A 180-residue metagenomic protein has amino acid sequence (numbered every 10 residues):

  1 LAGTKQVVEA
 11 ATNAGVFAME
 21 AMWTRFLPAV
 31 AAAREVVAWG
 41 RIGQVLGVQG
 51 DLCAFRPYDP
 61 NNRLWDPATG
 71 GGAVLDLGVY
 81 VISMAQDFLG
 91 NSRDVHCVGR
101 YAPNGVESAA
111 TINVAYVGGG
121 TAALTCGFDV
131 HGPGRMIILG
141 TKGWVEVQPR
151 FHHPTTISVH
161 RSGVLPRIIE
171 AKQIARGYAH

Functional and structural regions predicted by a protein language model:
L1-R25: Beta-strand-loop-alpha-helix segment that lines the small-molecule cofactor/substrate pocket of alpha/beta enzymes
T4, A29-V30, V81-I82, A109 (+2 more regions): A general structural signal for well-ordered alpha-helical segments in protein cores
Q6-E9, A32-E35, N61-W65, L89 (+4 more regions): Short, glycine/charged-enriched secondary-structure capping and boundary segments
V8-F17, A31-L46, Y116-V117, G140: Basic phosphate/pyrophosphate-binding loop/patch that engages nucleotide-derived ligands
M22-T24, D51-R56, Y101, F128 (+3 more regions): Short, flexible active-site-adjacent loop segments at beta-strand->alpha-helix junctions, enriched in small/polar
T24-H96, P103: Predominantly a Rossmann-like dinucleotide-binding segment in NAD(P)-dependent oxidoreductases
S83-T156: Contiguous beta-strand/loop segments that form the cofactor/metal-binding neighborhood of enzyme cores
H153, L165-H180: C-terminal helical cap and adjacent loop that interface with cofactors, partners, or active-site loops
